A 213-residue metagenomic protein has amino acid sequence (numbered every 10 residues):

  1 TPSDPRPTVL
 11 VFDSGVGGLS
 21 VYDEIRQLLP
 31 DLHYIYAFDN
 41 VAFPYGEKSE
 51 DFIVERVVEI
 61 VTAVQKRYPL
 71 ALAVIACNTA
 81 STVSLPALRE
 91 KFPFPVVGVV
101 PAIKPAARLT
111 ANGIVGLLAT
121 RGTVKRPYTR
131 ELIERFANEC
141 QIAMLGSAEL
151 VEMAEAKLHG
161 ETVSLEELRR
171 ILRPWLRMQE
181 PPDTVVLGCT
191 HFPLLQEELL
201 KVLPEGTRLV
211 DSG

Functional and structural regions predicted by a protein language model:
T1-G213: Non-catalytic structural scaffold of enzyme domains
